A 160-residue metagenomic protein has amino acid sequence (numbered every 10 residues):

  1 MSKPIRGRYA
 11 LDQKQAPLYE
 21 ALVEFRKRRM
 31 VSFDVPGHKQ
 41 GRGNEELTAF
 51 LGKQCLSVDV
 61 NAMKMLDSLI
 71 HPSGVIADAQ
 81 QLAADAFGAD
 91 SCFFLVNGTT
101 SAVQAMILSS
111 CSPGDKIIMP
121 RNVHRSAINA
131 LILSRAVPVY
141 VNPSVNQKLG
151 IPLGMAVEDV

Functional and structural regions predicted by a protein language model:
M1-G74: N-terminal "arm"/small-domain region of PLP-dependent enzymes with the aminotransferase-like
K53-S101: Conserved N-terminal alpha-helix of the aminotransferase class I/II PLP-enzyme fold
A79-Q80, A127, A156-V160: Structured alpha-helical segments in the cores of large, soluble enzyme domains
G88-D90, P113-D115, S134-V137, V160: Short coil/turn connectors at secondary-structure junctions
S91-I117, A127-A130: Conserved beta-loop-alpha segment that forms the PLP phosphate-binding cup at the N-terminus of a helix
N122, L133-S134: Carboxylate/His-rich catalytic cores and anion/metal-binding grooves
H124-N129, V145-L149: Short gly/pro/ser/thr-enriched loop/turn and capping motifs at secondary-structure boundaries
A136-V160: PLP-dependent aminotransferase-class I/II
